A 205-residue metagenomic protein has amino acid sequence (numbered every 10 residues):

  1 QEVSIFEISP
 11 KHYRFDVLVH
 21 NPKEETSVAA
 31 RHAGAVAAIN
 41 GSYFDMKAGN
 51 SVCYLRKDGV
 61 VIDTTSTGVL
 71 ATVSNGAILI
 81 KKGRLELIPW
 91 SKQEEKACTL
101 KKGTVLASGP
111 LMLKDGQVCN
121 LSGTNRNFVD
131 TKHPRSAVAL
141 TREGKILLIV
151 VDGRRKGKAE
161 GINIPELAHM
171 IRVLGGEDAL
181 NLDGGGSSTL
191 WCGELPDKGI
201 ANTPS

Functional and structural regions predicted by a protein language model:
Q1-I80, R84-L87: Zymogen propeptides
S4-E7, G76-L79, L111, S136-L140 (+1 more regions): Short beta-strand scaffold segments in enzyme catalytic cores
Y13, R84-E86, V118, K145-I146 (+1 more regions): Hydrophobic residues embedded in beta-strands of well-ordered beta-sheets
V19-K23, K92-A97, V151-K156: Short, solvent-exposed aromatic-acidic interface loops
A48-T72, G123-E177, S187-S205: Conserved, well-ordered active-site substructure
K82, P89-K92, P110-G116, L140-R142 (+1 more regions): Short, structured patches in soluble enzyme cores that scaffold and shape functional sites
K101-R126: Short, conserved active-site entrance elements at the starts or edges of catalytic domains
